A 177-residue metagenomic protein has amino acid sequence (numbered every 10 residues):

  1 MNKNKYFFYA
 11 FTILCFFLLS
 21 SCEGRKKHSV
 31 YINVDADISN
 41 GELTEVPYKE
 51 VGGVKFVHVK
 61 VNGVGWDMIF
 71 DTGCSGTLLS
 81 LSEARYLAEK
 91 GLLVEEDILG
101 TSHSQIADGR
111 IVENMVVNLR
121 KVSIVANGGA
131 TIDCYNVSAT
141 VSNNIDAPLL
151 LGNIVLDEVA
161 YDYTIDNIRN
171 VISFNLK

Functional and structural regions predicted by a protein language model:
M1-S20: Sec-dependent bacterial lipoprotein signal peptides
L19-K177: Pepsin/retropepsin-fold aspartyl endopeptidases
